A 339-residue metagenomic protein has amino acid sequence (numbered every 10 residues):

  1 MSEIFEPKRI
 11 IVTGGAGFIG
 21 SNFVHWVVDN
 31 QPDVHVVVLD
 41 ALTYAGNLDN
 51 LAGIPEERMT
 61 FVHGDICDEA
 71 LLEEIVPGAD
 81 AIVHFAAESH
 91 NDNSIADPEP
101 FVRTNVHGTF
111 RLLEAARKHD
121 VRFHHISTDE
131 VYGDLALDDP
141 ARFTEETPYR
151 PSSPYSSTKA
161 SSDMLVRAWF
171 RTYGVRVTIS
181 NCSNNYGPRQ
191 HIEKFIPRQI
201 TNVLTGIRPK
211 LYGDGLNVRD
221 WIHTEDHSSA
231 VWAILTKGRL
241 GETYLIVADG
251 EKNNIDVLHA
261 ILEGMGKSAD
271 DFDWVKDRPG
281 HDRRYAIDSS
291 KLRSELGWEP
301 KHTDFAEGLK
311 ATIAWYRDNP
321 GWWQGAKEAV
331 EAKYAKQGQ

Functional and structural regions predicted by a protein language model:
M1-N185, W315-N319, G325, A329-Q337: N-terminal Rossmann-like NAD(P)+-binding domain of SDR-like oxidoreductases, especially those catalyzing
I10-I11, G64, A81, V203-Q339: C-terminal substrate-binding subdomain of Rossmann-fold SDR/epimerase-dehydratase oxidoreductases
T13, I95, R103-V106, Y155-K159 (+7 more regions): Short, solvent-exposed loop/helix junctions and linker helices that flank or host conserved functional motifs
I54, D139, I192-I200: A glycine/serine/threonine-rich, flexible loop-to-helix segment that serves as the NAD(P) cofactor-binding "lid"
A70-E73, D92, E99, F110 (+8 more regions): Residues in well-ordered alpha-helical elements
S94, E146-R150, V175-P188, Q199-I222 (+2 more regions): A conserved pocket-lining segment of Rossmann-fold NAD(P)-dependent short-chain dehydrogenase/reductase
L112, V166, Q199, L292-R293: Structural element of the ATP-grasp superfamily
S161, L165, W169, Q199 (+2 more regions): Hydrophobic alpha-helix immediately C-terminal to the catalytic Tyr-X-X-X-Lys motif of short-chain
